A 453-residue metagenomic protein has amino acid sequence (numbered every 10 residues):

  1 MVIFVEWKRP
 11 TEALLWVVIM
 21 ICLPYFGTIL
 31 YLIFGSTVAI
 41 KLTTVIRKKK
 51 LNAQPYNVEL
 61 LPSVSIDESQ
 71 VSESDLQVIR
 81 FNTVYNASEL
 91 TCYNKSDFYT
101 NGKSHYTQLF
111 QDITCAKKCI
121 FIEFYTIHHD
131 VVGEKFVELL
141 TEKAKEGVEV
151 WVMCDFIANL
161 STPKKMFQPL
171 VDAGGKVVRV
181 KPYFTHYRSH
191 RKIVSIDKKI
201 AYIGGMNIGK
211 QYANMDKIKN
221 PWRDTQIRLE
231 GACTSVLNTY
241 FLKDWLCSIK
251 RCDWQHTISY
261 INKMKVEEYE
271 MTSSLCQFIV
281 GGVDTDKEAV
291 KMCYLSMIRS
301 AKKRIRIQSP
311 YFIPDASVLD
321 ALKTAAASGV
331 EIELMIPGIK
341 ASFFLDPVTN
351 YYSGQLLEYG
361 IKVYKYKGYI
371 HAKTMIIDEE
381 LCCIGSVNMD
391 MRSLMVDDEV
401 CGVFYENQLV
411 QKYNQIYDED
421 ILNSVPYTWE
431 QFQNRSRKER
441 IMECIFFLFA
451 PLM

Functional and structural regions predicted by a protein language model:
M1-K291, S296, S300, T324 (+4 more regions): N-terminal localization/anchoring segments of enzymes in phospholipid and broader phosphate metabolism
H186, E230, T234, I298 (+4 more regions): Active-site-proximal structural scaffolding
T285, S309, I313, K340-P347 (+1 more regions): A short glycine-/small-residue-rich loop at the edge of a beta-strand within enzyme catalytic domains
K291, I298, L319, I332 (+1 more regions): A general structural signal for well-ordered alpha-helical packing
A301, Y311-I332, P337, S342: Helical hairpin unit composed of two closely spaced alpha helices linked by a short loop
V330-L334, G338-D390: C-terminal structural cap/anchor segments
